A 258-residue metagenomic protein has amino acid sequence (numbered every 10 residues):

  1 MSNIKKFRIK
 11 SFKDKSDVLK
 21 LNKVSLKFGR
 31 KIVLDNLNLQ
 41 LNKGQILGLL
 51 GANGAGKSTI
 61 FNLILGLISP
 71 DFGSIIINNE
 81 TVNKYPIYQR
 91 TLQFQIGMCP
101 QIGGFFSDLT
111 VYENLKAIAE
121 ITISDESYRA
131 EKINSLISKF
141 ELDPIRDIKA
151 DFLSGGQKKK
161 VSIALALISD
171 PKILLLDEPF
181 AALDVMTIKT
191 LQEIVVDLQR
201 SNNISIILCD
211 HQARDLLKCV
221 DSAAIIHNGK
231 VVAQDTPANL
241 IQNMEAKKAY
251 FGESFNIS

Functional and structural regions predicted by a protein language model:
L19-L21, L34: Conserved structural motif at the start of ABC-family nucleotide-binding domains
L50-A52: The feature captures the beta-strand-to-loop junction immediately N-terminal to the Walker
L65: Helix-to-loop junction immediately C-terminal to a conserved catalytic motif
G73-V82, L92-Q93: Conserved ABC transporter NBD signature motif
S127-I145, V196: Conserved ABC ATPase "signature" region
K149-L153: Conserved ABC ATPase signature
